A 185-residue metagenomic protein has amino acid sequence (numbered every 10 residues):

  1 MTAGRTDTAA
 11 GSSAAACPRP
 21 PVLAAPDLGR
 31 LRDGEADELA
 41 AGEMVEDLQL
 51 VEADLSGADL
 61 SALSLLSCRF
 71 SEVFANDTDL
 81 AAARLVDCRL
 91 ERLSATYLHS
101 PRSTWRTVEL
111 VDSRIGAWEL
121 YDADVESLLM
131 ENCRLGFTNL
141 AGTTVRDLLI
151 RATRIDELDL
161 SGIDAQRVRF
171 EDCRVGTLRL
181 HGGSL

Functional and structural regions predicted by a protein language model:
T2-L185: Tandem repeat scaffolds
